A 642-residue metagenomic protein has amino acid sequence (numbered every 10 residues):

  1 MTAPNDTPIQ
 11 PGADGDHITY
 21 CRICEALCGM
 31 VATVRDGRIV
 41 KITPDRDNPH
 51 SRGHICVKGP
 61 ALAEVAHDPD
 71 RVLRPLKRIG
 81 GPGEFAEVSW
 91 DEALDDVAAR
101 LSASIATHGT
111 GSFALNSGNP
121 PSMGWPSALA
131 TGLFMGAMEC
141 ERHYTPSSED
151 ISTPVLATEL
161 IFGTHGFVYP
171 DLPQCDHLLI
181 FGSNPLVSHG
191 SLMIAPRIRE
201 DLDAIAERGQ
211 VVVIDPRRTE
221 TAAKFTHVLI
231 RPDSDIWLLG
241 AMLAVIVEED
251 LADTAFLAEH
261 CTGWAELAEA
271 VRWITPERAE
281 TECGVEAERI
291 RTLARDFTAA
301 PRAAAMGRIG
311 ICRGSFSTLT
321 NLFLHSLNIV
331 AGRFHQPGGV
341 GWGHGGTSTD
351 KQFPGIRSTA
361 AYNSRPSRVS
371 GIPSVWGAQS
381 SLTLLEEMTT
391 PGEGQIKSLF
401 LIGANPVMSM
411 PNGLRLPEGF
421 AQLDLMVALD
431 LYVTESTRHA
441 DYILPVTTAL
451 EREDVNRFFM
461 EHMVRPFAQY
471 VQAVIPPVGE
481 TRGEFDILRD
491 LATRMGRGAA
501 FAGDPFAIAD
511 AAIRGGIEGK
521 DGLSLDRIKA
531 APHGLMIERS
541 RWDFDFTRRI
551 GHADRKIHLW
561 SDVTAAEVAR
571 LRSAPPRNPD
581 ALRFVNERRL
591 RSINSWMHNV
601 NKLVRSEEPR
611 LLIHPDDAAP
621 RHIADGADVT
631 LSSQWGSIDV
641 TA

Functional and structural regions predicted by a protein language model:
M1-E249, R278, E286-A287, V369 (+4 more regions): N-terminal export/assembly segments and adjacent metallocofactor-ligating motifs of anaerobic energy-metabolism
D16-Y20, S112, I180-K224, R231 (+2 more regions): A cross-kingdom feature strongest in bacterial/archaeal respiratory oxidoreductases
R78-E87, A244, E249-A287, V471-F546 (+2 more regions): N-terminal leader/propeptide and maturation segments of large enzyme subunits in energy/redox metabolism and hydrolases
D96, R100, S104, L133 (+21 more regions): Generic, well-ordered alpha-helical scaffold segments in large soluble proteins
H108-S112, A252-L257, A304, H335-W342 (+1 more regions): Flexible, glycine/charged-enriched surface loops at secondary-structure junctions
N116-M123, T281-V285, R308-S315, T347 (+1 more regions): Conserved short loop/turn motifs at secondary-structure junctions
M123-A128, F316-L322, Q352-S358, L414 (+3 more regions): Short glycine/threonine-rich loop-to-helix capping motif typified by GTGT followed within a few residues by an Asp-Pro
F297-E393, P466, A531, E538-R541 (+2 more regions): A glycine-rich, hydrophobic/aromatic-adjacent loop/helix-cap motif
